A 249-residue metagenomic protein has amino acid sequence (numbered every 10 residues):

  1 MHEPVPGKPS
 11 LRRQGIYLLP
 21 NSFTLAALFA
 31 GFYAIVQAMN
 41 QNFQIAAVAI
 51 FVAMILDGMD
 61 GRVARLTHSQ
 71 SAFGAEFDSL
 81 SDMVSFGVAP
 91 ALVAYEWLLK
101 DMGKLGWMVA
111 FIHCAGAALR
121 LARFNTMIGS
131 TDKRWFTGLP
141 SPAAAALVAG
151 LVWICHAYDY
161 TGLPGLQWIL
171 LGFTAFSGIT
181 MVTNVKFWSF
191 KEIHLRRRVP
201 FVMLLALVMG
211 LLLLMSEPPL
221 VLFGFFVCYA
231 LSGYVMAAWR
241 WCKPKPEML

Functional and structural regions predicted by a protein language model:
M1-G58, M236, P246-L249: Topogenic membrane-insertion module of multi-pass membrane proteins
M1-K8, K133-L249: C-terminal membrane-associated helical module and adjoining short loops/tails
H2-L11, D60-S71, R123-R134, E247: Cytosolic, membrane-interface loops and tails of multi-pass inner-membrane proteins
R12-N21, F73-S81, R134-T137, S189-V199: Short, amphipathic, aromatic/basic-enriched membrane-interface segments that mark the entry/exit of transmembrane
Y17-T24, L66-F124, L151: Multi-pass membrane catalytic core of lipid/isoprenoid biosynthesis enzymes
F29, I55, M59, V63 (+2 more regions): Active-site His/Glu-centered metal-binding helix of metallohydrolases
Y33-V48, V84, V88-V109, G150-I169 (+1 more regions): Helix-coil boundary and interhelical linker segments in multi-pass alpha-helical membrane proteins
G58-L66, A118-T126, T183, Y234-K245: Juxtamembrane membrane-interface segments at transmembrane alpha-helix termini
